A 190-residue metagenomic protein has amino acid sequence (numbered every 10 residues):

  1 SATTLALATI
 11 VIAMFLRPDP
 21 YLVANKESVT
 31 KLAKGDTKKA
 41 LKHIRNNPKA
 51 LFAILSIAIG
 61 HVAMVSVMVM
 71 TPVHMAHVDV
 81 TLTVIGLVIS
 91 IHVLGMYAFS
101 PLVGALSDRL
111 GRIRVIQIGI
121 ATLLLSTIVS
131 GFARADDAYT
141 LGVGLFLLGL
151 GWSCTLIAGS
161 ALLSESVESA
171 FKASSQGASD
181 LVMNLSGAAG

Functional and structural regions predicted by a protein language model:
T3-K26: C-terminal membrane-cytosol helix-exit motif in multi-pass small-molecule transporters
P18-A53: Juxtamembrane intracellular "pre-TM" segments in multi-pass secondary transporters
R45-A63, F146: Pair of pore-lining "gating" transmembrane helices in MFS-fold secondary transporters
V69-I85: Short amphipathic helix-loop junctions that connect adjacent transmembrane helices in Major Facilitator Superfamily/SLC
A98-R112: Helix-to-loop junctions at the C-terminal end of transmembrane segments in multipass secondary transporters
T122-A135: C-terminal ends and interior cores of transmembrane alpha-helices in multi-pass membrane transporters/permeases
C154-V167: Intracellular juxtamembrane helix-capping segments at the cytosolic ends of symmetry-related transmembrane helices
A170-G190: A late C-terminal transmembrane helix in Major Facilitator Superfamily
